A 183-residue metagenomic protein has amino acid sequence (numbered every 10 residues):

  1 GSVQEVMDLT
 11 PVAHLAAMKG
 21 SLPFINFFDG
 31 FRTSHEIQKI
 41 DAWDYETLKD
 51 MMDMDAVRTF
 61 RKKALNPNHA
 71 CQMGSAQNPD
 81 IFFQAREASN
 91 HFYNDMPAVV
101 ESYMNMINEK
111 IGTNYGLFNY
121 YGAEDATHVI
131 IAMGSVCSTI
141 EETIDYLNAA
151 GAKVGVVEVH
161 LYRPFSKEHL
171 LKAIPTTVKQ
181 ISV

Functional and structural regions predicted by a protein language model:
G1, M54, I181-V183: Short, basic, helix/turn surface patches
G1-G30: Internal, well-ordered domain-core segments that constitute the primary functional module of diverse proteins
V3-Q4, F31-T33, M133-T139: Gly/Ser/Thr-rich loops at beta-strand to alpha-helix junctions that form or flank small-molecule/cofactor-binding
E5-A16, E87, A98, S102 (+3 more regions): Alpha-helical scaffold segments in soluble metabolic enzymes
D8-P11, H35-A42, E141-T143, H169: Short acidic, glycine/serine/threonine-rich loops at helix termini
A16-G20, S34, D44, Y120-E124 (+1 more regions): Solvent-exposed alpha-helices and their adjacent loops that cap or buttress functional pockets in soluble metabolic
F24-N119: Conformationally flexible catalytic loops at phosphate/diphosphate-handling active centers
N105-V183: Thiamine diphosphate
